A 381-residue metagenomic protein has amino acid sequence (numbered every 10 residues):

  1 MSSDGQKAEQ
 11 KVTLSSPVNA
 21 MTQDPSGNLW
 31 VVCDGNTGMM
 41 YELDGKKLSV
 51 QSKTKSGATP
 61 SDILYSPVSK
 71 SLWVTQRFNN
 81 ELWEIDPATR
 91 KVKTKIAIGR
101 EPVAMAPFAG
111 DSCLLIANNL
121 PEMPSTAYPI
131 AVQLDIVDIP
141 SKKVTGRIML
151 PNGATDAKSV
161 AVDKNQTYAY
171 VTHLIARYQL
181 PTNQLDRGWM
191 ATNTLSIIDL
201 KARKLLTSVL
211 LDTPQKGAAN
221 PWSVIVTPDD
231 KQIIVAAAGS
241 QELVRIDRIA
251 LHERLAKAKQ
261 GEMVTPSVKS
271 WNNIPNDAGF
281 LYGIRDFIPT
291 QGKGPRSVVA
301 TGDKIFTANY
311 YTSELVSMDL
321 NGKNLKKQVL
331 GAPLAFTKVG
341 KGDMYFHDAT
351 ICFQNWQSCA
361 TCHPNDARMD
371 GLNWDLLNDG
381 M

Functional and structural regions predicted by a protein language model:
Q23-G27, S66-S69, A109-D111, K164-Q166 (+2 more regions): Residue-level detector of Asp-centered blade-edge/turn motifs that repeat once per structural unit in beta-propeller
V31-V32, V74, I116-A117, V171 (+2 more regions): Residue position within the beta-strands of beta-propeller blades
G35-N36, F78, L120, L174-A176 (+3 more regions): Residue-level signature of beta-propeller blades and closely related beta-rich strand-turn architectures in secreted
A117-A131, V171-T192, R248-K259: Short, conserved, GDST-rich strand-edge loop motifs in beta-rich repeat architectures
I139, D186, I198-K204, I246-E262 (+1 more regions): Short loop/turn segments immediately following beta-strands, especially the blade-tip and inter-blade linker loops
V144-G153, K201-A219, A256-P289, V329-M344: Surface-exposed loop and turn segments in beta-propeller and other repeat-based domains that flank or scaffold
Q354-D366: The canonical Cys-X-X-Cys-His
